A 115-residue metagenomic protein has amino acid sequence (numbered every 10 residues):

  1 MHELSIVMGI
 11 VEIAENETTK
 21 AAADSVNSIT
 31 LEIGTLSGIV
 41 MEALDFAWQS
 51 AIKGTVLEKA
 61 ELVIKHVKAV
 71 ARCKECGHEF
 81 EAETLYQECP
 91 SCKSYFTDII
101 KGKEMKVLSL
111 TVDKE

Functional and structural regions predicted by a protein language model:
M1-E58: Long, charged N-terminal interaction/targeting segments
I29-E32, V63-K65, L108: Solvent-exposed beta-strand sheet faces enriched in polar/charged residues
E61-K68, H78-E83: Short, flexible, mixed-charge glycine/proline-rich loop motifs that serve as phosphate/nucleic-acid-contacting
A71, Q87, M105: Cys/His-enriched microdomains
C73-C76, C89-C92: Short cysteine-rich clusters marking metal-coordination/redox-active sites
E81, S94-D98: Short functional micro-motifs and their immediate structural scaffolds
T111: C-terminal binding/interaction regions
K114-E115: Compositionally biased, charge-rich low-complexity tracts
